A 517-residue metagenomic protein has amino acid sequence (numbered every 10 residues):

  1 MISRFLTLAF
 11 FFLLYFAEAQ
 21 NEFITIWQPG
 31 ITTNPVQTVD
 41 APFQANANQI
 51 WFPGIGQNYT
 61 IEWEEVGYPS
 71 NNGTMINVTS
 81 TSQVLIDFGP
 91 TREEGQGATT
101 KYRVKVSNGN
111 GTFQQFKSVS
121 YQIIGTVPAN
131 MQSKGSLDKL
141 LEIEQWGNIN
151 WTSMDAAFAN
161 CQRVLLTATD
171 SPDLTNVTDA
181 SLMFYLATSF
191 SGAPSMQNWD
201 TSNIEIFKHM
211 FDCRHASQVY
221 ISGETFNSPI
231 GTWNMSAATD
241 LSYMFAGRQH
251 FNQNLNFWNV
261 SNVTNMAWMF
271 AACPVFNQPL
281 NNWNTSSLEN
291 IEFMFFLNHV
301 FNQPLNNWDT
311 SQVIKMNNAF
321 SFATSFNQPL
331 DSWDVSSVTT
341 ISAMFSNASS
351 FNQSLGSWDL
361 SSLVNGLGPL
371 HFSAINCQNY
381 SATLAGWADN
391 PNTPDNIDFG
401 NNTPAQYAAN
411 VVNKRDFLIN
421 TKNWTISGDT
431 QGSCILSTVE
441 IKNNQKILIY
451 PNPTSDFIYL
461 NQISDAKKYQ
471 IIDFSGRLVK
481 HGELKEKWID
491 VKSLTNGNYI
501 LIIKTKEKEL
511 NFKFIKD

Functional and structural regions predicted by a protein language model:
M1-F23, D240, T438, N452 (+2 more regions): Bacterial Sec-dependent N-terminal signal peptides
M1-F5, Y15, Q20, I55-G56 (+5 more regions): Generic structural signal for short, solvent-exposed loop/turn connectors between secondary structure elements
T7-A9, E18-A19, N392, I419 (+1 more regions): A generic structural signal for short, non-catalytic loop/turn and secondary-structure boundary residues
L8-F10, Y15-F16, N282, N290 (+7 more regions): Generic detector of low-complexity/intrinsically disordered segments and short hydrophobic N-terminal stretches
F10, A41-F43, F52, G95 (+8 more regions): Sterically constrained small-residue positions within well-ordered secondary structures of folded domains
Q20-I435: Negatively charged
K442-D517: C-terminal outer-membrane/trafficking sorting elements
